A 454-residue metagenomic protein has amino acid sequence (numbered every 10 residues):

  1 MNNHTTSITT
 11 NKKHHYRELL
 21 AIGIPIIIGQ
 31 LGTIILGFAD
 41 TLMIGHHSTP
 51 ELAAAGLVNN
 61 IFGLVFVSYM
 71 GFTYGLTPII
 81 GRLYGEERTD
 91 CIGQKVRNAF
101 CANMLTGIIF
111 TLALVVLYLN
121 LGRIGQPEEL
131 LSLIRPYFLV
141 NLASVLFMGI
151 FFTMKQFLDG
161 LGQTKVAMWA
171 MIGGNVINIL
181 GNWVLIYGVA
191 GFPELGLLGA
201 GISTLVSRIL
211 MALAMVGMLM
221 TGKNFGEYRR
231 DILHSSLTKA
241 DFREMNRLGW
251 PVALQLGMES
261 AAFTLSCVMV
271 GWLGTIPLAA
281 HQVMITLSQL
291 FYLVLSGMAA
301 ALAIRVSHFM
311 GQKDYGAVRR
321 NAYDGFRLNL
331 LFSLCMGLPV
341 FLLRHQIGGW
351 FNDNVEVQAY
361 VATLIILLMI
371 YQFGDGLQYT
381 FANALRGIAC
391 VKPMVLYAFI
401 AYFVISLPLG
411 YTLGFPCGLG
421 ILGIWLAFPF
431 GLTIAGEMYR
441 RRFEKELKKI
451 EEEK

Functional and structural regions predicted by a protein language model:
M1-G23, I80-L146, F192-W250, V306-Y371 (+1 more regions): Short alpha-helical transmembrane segments in multi-pass integral membrane proteins
N11-L42, H46-H47, G63-G75, I79 (+5 more regions): N-terminal transmembrane alpha-helices
A21-D40, V140, G174, S207-M211 (+4 more regions): Transmembrane helical elements of multi-pass membrane transporters/channels
I24, I28, V58-I61, C101 (+16 more regions): Hydrophobic residues within alpha-helical transmembrane segments of multi-pass solute transporters/permease subunits
L31, I35-A53, L121-E128, V184-L195 (+4 more regions): Helix-terminus/linker motif at the lipid-water interface of multi-pass membrane proteins
T33, G37-D40, I44, F66-T73 (+16 more regions): Alpha-helical transmembrane segments and their lipid-water interface positions in multi-pass membrane proteins
L52-V115, M148-A167, C267, A280-R344 (+1 more regions): Small-residue-rich hydrophobic transmembrane alpha-helices
T73, T77, N141-D159, A167-N175 (+6 more regions): Short runs within selected transmembrane alpha-helices of multi-pass transporters and secretion channels
